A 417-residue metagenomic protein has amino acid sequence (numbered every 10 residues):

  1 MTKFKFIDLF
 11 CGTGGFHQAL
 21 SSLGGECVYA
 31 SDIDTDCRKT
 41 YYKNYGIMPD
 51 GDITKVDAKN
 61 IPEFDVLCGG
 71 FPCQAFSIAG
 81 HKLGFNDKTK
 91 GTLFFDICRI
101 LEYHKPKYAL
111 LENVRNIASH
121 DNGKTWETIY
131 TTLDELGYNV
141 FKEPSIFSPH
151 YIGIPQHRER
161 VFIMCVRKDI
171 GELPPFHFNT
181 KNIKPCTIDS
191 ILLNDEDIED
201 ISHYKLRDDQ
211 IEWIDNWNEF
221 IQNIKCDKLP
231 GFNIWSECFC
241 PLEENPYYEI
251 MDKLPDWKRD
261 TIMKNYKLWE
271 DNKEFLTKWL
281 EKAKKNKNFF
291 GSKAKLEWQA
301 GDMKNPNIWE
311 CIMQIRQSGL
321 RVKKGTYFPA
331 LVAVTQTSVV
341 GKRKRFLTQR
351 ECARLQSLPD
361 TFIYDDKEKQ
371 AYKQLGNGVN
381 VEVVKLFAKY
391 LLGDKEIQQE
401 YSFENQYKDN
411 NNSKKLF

Functional and structural regions predicted by a protein language model:
K3: Phosphate-coordination loops involved in phosphoryl transfer and adenosine-cofactor binding
F6-F16, L20, I53, E63-H81 (+5 more regions): Conserved proline-anchored active-site loop of SAM-dependent methyltransferases that bridges a beta-strand
L23-G24, N44-Y45: Short, structured coil segments at secondary-structure junctions
C27-D32: Conserved SAM-binding motif I beta-strand of class I
T35-K39: Short alpha-helix immediately C-terminal to the canonical SAM-binding loop
G46-I53: Conserved SAM-binding strand-loop segment of SAM-dependent methyltransferases
V56-F64, I78-I312: Class I S-adenosyl-L-methionine
K225-F417: C-terminal target-recognition/interaction regions appended to catalytic cores
